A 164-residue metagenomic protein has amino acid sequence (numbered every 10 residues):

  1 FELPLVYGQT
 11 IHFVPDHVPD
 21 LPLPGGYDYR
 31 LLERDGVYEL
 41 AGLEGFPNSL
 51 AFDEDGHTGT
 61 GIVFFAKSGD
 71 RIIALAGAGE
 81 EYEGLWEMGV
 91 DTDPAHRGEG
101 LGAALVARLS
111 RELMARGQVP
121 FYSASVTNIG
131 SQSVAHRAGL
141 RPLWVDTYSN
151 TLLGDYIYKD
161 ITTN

Functional and structural regions predicted by a protein language model:
F1-Y38: Acyl-donor-binding surface of acyltransferase catalytic domains
P4-V14, R141-Y158: Conserved catalytic-core motifs of GNAT/GCN5-like acyltransferases
G42-I62: Active-site rim helix/loop that mediates acceptor-substrate recognition in acyltransferases
D55-L85, G89-D93: A conserved beta-strand-loop-helix scaffold within acyl/acetyltransferase catalytic domains
G98-M114, S133-R137: Conserved acetyl-CoA-binding loop-helix of GNAT-fold acetyltransferases
L113-S125: Conserved GNAT acetyl-CoA-binding A-motif
Y122-H136, R141, S149-L153: Conserved beta-strand-loop-alpha-helix junction that forms the acyl-donor binding cleft
I161-T162: Long, internal scaffold/assembly segments composed of regular secondary structure
